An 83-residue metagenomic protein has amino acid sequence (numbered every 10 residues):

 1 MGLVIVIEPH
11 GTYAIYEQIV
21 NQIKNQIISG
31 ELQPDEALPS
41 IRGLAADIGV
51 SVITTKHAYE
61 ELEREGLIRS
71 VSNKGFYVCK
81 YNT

Functional and structural regions predicted by a protein language model:
M1-A37, G43: Extreme N-terminal segment that seeds HTH/winged-HTH DNA-binding domains in transcriptional regulators
L3, E65-T83: HTH-adjacent hinge/linker in prokaryotic transcriptional regulators
H10-A14, Q18, I53, E65 (+1 more regions): Residues at secondary-structure transition points
Y16, Y59, F76-Y77: Aromatic side chains
L38-R69: N-terminal helix-turn-helix
